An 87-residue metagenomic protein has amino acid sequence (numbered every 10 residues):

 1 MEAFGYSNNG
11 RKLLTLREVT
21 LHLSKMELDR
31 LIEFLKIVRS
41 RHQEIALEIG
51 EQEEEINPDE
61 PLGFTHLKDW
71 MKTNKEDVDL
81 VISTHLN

Functional and structural regions predicted by a protein language model:
M1-N87: Positively charged, low-complexity terminal tracts and the immediately adjacent first secondary-structure elements
